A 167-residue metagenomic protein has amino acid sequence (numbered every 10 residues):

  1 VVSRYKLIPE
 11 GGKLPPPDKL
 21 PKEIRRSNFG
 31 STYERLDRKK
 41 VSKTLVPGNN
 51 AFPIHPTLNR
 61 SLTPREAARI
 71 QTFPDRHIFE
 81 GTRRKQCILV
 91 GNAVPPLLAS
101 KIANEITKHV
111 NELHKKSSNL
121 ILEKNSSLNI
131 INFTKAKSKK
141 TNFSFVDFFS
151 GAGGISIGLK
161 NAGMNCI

Functional and structural regions predicted by a protein language model:
V1-S144, F148: C-terminal target-recognition/interaction regions appended to catalytic cores
S144, N165-C166: Residues at the starts of beta-strands that form the adenosine-phosphate
G151, I167: Active-site beta-strand/loop signature of hydrolases that rely on acidic residues for catalysis
G153, I157: Glycine-rich SAM-binding Motif I of class I
G158-N165: A short, Lys/Arg-enriched amphipathic alpha-helix followed by its capping loop at the start of a domain
